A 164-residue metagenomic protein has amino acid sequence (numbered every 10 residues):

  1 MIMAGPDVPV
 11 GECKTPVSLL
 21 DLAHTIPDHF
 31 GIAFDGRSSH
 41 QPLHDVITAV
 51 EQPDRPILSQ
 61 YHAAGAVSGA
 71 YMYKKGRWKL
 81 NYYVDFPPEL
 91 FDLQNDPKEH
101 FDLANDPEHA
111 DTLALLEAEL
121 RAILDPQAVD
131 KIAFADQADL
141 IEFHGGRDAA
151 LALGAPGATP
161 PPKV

Functional and structural regions predicted by a protein language model:
M1-Q52: Substrate-binding rim/cap in mid-to-C-terminal beta-strand-loop elements of soluble/periplasmic
A4-G5, Y73-G76, Y83, L93: Active-site beta-strand termini and strand-to-loop segments that position acidic
A23-P27, G31, H44, F91 (+2 more regions): Non-transmembrane alpha-helical segments in soluble domains of secreted/periplasmic/extracellular proteins
P53-Q60, F134: WW-domain-binding short linear motifs
A66-S68, K75: Short beta-strand-initiation
D96: Intrinsically disordered, low-complexity polar regions and short flexible loop motifs
N105-V164: Long, internal low-complexity/basic segments
